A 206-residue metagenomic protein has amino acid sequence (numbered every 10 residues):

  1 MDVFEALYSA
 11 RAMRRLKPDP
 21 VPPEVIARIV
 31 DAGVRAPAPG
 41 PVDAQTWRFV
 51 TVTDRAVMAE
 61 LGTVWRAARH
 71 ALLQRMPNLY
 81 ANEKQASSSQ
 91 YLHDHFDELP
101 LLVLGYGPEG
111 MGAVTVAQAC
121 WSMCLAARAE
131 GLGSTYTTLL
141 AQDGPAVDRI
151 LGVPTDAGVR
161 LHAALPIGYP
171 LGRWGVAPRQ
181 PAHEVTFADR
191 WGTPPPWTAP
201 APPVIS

Functional and structural regions predicted by a protein language model:
M1-F96, P194-S206: N-terminal amphipathic, basic helical "cap/leader" segment at the start of enzyme domains
S9-M13, S88, L161-S206: C-terminal helix-cap and adjacent tail motif
D19, D54-A56, P108-E109, Y169-G172 (+1 more regions): Short loop segments at secondary-structure junctions
G33, L101-V103, G107-L151: Small-aliphatic-rich amphipathic alpha-helix that forms the alpha element of a beta-alpha
P41-A44, D94-D97, V153-G158, P178-R179: Solvent-exposed alpha-helices and their adjacent loops that cap or buttress functional pockets in soluble metabolic
T46-W47, L99-L102, L161-H162: Short, surface-exposed beta-edge/turn micro-motifs
R69-N82, L151-P178: A glycine-rich helix N-cap at a beta->alpha junction
